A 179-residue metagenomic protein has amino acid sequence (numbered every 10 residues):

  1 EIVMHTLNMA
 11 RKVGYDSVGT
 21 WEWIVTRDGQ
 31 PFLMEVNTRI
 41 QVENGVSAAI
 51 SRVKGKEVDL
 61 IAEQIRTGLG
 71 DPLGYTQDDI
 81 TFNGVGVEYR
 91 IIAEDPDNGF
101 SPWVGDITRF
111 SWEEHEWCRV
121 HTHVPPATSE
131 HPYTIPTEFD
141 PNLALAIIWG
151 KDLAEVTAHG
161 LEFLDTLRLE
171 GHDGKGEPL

Functional and structural regions predicted by a protein language model:
E1-L179: ATP-dependent carboxylate activation and anion-phosphoryl transfer catalytic cores that bind Mg-ATP to form
